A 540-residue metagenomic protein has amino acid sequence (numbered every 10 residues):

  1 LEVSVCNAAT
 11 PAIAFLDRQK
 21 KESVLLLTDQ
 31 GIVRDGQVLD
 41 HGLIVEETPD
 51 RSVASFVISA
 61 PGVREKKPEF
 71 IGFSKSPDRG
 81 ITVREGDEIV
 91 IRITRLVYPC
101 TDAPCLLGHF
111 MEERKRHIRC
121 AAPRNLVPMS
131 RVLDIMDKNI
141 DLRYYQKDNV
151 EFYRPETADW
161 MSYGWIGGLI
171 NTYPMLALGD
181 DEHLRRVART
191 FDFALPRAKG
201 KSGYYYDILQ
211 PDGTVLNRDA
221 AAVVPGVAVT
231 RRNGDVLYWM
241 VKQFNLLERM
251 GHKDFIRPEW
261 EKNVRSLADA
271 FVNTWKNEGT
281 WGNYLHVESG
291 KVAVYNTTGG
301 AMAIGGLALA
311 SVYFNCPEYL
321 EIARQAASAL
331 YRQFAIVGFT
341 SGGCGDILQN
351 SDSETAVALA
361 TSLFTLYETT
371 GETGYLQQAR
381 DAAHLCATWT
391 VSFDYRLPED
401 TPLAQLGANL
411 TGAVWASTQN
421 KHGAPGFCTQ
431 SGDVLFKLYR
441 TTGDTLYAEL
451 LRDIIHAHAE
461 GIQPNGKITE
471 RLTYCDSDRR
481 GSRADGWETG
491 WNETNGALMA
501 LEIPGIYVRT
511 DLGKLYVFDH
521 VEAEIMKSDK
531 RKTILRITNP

Functional and structural regions predicted by a protein language model:
L1-A270: Carbohydrate-recognition beta-sandwich/jelly-roll modules in extracellular/periplasmic carbohydrate-active proteins
R119-N125, L176-F191, Q243-R265, A308-R324 (+4 more regions): Structural helix-adjacent loops and short alpha-helical linkers that scaffold large soluble proteins
N125-P155, H183-Y206, P258-G282, P317-S341 (+2 more regions): Long, well-ordered core segments of solenoidal/helical folds
K147, R154, L209-Q210, T214 (+4 more regions): Acidic/polar residues at beta-strand termini and the immediately following turn/coil
D159-G179, P225-L246, K291-V312, L348-E368 (+2 more regions): Well-ordered alpha-helical segments within folded domains of soluble proteins
G290, V337-N350, D394-A408, A413-Q419 (+1 more regions): Acidic, Ser/Thr-rich low-complexity linear motifs
F436-K437, T441, V517-P540: Carbohydrate-binding surface patches
D476, E488-N495, R509-M526: Charge-patterned, phosphorylation-rich low-complexity C-terminal interaction regions of large eukaryotic proteins
